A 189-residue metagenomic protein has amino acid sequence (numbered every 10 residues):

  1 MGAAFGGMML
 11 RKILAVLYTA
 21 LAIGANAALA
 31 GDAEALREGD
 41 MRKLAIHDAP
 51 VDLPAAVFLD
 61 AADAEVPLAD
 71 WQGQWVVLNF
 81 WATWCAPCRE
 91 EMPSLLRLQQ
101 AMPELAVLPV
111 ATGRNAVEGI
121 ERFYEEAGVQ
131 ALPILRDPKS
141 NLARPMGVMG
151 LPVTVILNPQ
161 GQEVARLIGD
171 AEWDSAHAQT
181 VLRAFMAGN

Functional and structural regions predicted by a protein language model:
G2, M8-K12: Positively charged n-region of N-terminal signal peptides that target proteins for export
K12-G24: Bacterial N-terminal signal peptides
A28-G31: Boundary of Sec targeting at the N-terminus
A33-L68: N-terminal "domain-start" segment that seeds a small globular fold
P67-R89: Short active-site neighborhood of thiol/selenol oxidoreductases, capturing the structured segment around
V76-L78, L108-V110, V155: Conserved hydrophobic packing residues within short motifs/helices of P-loop NTPase cores of ABC-family ATPases
R89-A127, P138-R144: Structural microenvironment flanking redox-active thiols in thiol-disulfide oxidoreductases
Y124-A131, D137-F185: Thiol/disulfide oxidoreductase modules built on the thioredoxin-like
